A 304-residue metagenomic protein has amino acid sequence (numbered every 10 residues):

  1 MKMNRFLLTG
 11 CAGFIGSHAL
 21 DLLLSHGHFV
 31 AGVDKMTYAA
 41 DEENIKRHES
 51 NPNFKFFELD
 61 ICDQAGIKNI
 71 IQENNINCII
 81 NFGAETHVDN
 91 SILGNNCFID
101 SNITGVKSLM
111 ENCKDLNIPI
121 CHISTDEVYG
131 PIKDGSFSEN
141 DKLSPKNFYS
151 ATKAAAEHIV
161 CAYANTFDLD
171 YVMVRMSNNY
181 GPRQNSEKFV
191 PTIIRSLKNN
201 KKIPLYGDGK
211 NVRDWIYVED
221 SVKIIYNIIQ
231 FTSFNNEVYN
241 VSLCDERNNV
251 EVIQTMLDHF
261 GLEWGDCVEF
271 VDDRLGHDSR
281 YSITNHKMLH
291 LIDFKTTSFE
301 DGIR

Functional and structural regions predicted by a protein language model:
M1-N179: N-terminal Rossmann-like NAD(P)+-binding domain of SDR-like oxidoreductases, especially those catalyzing
N4-R5, F299-R304: Amphipathic terminal alpha-helices
G66, K107-N112, W215, D220-K223 (+1 more regions): Conserved mid-core alpha-helix of short-chain dehydrogenase/reductase
A154, D170, N179-T192, N199-K202 (+6 more regions): Glycine/proline-rich active-site loop of Rossmann-fold NAD(P)-dependent oxidoreductases
A155, I159, Y163, I193 (+2 more regions): Hydrophobic alpha-helix immediately C-terminal to the catalytic Tyr-X-X-X-Lys motif of short-chain
V218, V250, R274-K295, D301: Conserved C-terminal active-site "lid" loop/helix of NAD(P)H-dependent oxidoreductases that clamps the redox cofactor
S221, I225, V241, V252 (+2 more regions): Non-catalytic, hydrophobic alpha-helical segments
H259-I283: Terminal hydrophobic/aromatic helix or amphipathic segment near a protein terminus
